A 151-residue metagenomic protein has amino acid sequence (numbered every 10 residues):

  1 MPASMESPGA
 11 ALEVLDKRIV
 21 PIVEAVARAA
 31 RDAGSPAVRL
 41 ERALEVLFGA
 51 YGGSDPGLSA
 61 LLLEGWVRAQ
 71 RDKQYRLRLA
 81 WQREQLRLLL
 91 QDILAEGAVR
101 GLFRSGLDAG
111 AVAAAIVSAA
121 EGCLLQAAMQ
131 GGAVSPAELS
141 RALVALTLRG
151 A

Functional and structural regions predicted by a protein language model:
P2-A27, E41, R87: An amphipathic alpha-helix adjacent to DNA-recognition modules
M5-G9, R31-S35, G52-G53, Q70 (+1 more regions): Residues in soluble alpha-helical coiled-coils and helical-bundle/repeat scaffolds
V14, R18, I22, V26 (+4 more regions): Hydrophobic recognition helices of helix-based DNA-binding modules
V20, P56-L61, K73-R100, A111: Amphipathic alpha-helical packing segments from all-alpha helical-bundle domains
E24-S59, A109-I116, A137: Hydrophobic alpha-helical connector segments
A29-A30, E45-G53, A60-R71, A142-G150: Helix-loop "lid/cap" segments that line or gate small-molecule binding pockets
V38, R42-A50, R87-L88, D92-E96 (+2 more regions): C-terminal peripheral helix-coil segments that are non-catalytic and often amphipathic
R76-A80, E84, A98-A145: Hydrophobic/aromatic-rich alpha-helical bundle segments in the mid-to-C-terminal region
